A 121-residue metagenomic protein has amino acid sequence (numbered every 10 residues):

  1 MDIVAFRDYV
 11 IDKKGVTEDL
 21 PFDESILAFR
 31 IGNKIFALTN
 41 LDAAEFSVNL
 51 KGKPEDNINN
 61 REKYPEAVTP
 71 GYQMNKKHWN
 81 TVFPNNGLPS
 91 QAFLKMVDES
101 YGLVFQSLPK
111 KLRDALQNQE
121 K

Functional and structural regions predicted by a protein language model:
M1-K121: Charge-dense, helix-prone N-terminal extensions
